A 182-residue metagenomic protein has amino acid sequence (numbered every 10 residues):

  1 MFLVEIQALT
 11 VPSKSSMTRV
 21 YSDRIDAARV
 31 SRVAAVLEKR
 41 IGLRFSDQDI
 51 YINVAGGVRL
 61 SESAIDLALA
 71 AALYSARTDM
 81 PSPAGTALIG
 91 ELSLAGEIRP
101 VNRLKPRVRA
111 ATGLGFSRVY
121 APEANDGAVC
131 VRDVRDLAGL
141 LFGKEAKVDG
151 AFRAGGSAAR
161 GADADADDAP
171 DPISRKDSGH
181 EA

Functional and structural regions predicted by a protein language model:
F2-A182: Peripheral, non-AAA+ core regions of ATP-driven protein-machinery
